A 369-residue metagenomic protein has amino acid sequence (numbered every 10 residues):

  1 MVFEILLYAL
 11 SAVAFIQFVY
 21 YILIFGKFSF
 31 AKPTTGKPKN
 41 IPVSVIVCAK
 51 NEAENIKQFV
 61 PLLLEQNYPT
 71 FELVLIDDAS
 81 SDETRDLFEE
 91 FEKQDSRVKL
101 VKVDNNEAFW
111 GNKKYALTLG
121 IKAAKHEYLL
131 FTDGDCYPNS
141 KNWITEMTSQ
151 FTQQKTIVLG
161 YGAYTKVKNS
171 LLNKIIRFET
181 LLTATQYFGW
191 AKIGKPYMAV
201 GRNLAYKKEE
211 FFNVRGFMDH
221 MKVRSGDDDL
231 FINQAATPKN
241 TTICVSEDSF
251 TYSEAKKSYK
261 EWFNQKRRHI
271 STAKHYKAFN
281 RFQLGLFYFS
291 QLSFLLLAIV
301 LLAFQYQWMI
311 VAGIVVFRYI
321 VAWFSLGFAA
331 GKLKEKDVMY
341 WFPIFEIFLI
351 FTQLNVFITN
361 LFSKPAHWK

Functional and structural regions predicted by a protein language model:
M1-P38, L326: N-terminal membrane-anchoring/stem segments of glycan-assembly enzymes
I24-P33, E52-E65: Short, well-formed alpha-helical segments that are part of the catalytic scaffolds of diverse glycosyltransferases
I41-S44, E72: Cell-envelope/extracellular polymer assembly enzymes that use nucleotide-activated donors
V60-E107: Acidic donor-binding segment of Leloir-type glycosyltransferases
E83, D133-S149: Acidic donor-binding/catalytic loop of UDP-sugar-dependent glycosyltransferases, especially processive GT2
L117, L129: Short aromatic/hydrophobic "clamp" motif used to bind/position activated sugar donors
F151, I157-T183, E209-F212, G216-R281: Catalytic donor/gating beta->alpha subdomain of glycosyltransferases that bind UDP-sugars
F287-K364: Membrane-embedded multi-pass helical conduit in multi-pass membrane proteins, especially envelope-biosynthetic
